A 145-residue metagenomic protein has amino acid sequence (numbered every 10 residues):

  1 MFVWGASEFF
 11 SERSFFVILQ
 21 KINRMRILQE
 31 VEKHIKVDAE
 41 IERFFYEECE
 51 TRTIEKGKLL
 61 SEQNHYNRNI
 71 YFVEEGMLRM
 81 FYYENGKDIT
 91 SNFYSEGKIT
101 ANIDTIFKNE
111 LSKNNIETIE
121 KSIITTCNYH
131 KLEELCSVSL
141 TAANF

Functional and structural regions predicted by a protein language model:
F10-S11, F16-L19: Short hydrophobic targeting helices and cationic amphipathic motifs that mediate membrane/organellar targeting
I18-E50, T105: Cyclic nucleotide-binding regulatory module and flanking cytosolic helices
E50, L59, M77-Y82, I99 (+1 more regions): Short beta-strand segments in beta-sandwich/barrel cores
G57, R68, F72-R79, E96-G97: Glycine- and acidic-residue-biased ligand/ion/polar-headgroup-sensing regions
L60-H65: Short phosphate-coordinating micro-motif centered on Lys-Gly-acidic
T90-F145: Cyclic-nucleotide recognition modules
